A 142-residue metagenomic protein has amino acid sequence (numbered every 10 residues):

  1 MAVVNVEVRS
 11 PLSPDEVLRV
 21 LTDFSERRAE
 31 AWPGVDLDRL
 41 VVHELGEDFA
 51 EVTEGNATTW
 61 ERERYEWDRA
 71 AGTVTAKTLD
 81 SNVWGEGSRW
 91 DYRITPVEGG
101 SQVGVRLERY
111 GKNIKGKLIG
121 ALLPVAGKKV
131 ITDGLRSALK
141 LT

Functional and structural regions predicted by a protein language model:
M1-E47: Hydrophobic ligand-binding cavity/cleft-lining segments
A2-N5, T59-R64, G85-D91: Short, surface-exposed coil-to-beta transition loops
P11-D15, L45, W67-G72, R93-Q102: A short, structured loop/turn motif at beta-sheet edges
V17-L21, Y65, A76, V103-V105: Hydrophobic pocket/interface hotspot
S25, A29, L123, G127-T142: Short amphipathic alpha-helical signal-transduction/dimerization elements
D36-N82, S137-L141: Glycine-rich portal/gate segments that line the openings of hydrophobic small-molecule binding cavities
K77-T132: Beta-strand/loop substructures that line and gate deep hydrophobic ligand-binding cavities in soluble
